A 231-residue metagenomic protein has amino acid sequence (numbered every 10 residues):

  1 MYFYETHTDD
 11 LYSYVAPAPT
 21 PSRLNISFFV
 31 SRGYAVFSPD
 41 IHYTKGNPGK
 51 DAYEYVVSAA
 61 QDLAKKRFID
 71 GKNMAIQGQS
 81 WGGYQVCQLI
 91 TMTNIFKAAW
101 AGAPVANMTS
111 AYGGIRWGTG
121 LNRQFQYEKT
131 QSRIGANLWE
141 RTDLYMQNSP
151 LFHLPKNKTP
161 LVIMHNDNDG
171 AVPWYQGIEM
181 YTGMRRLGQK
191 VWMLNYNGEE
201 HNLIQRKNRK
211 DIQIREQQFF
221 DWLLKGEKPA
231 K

Functional and structural regions predicted by a protein language model:
M1-T6, Y12-K231: Active-site-proximal cap/loop segments of hydrolase catalytic domains
